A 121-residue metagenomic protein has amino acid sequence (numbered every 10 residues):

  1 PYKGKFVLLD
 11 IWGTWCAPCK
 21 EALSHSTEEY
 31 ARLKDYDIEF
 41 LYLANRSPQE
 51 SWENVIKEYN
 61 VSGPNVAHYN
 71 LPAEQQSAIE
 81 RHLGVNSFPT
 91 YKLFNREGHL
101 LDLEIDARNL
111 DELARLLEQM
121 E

Functional and structural regions predicted by a protein language model:
P1, P64-A67, L113-R115, Q119-M120: N-terminal "domain-start" segment that seeds a small globular fold
P1-V7, R32: A short beta-strand-turn-helix
K3, I11-E28: Conserved redox-active cysteine motifs that mediate thiol-disulfide chemistry, especially di-cysteine Cys-X(1-2)-Cys
K5-V7, I11-W15, S47-P48, S87: Short pre-active-site segment immediately N-terminal to redox-active cysteine/selenocysteine motifs in thiol-based
E21-Y59, A73-E80: Structural microenvironment flanking redox-active thiols in thiol-disulfide oxidoreductases
E53-F88, K92-R96: Short, internal strand/loop/helix patches that form the active-site neighborhood or redox-interaction surface
L93-E121: Thiol-/selenol-based redox modules, centered on thioredoxin-like and closely related oxidoreductase domains
